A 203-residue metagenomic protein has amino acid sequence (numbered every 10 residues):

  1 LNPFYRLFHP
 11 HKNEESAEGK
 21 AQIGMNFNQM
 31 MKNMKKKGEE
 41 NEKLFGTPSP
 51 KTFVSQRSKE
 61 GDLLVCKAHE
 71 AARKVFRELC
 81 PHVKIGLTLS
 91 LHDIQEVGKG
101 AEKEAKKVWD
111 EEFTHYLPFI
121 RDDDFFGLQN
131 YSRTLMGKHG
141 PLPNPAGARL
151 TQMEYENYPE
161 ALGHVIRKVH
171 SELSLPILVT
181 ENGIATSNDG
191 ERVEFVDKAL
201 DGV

Functional and structural regions predicted by a protein language model:
L1-V203: Non-catalytic scaffold segments within catalytic domains of secreted glycoside hydrolases
